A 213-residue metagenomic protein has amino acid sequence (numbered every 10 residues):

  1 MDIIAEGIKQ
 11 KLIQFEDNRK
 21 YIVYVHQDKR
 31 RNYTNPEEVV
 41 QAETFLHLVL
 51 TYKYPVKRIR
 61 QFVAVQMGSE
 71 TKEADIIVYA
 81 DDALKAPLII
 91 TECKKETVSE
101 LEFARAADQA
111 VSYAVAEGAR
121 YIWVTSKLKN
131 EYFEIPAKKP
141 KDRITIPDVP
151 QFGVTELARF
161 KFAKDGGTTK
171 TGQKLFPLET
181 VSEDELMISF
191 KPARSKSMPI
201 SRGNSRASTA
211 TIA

Functional and structural regions predicted by a protein language model:
M1-A213: Non-catalytic, mostly N-terminal accessory regions of nucleic-acid modification and defense proteins
